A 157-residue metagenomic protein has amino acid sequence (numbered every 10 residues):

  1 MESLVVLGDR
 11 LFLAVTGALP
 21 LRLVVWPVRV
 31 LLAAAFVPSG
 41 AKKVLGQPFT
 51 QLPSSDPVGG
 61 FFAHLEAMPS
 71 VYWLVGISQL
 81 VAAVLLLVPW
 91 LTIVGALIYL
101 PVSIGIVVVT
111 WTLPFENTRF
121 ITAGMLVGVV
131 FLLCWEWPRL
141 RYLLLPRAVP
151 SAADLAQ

Functional and structural regions predicted by a protein language model:
M1-Q47, W73, V88-Q157: Extended, low-polarity transmembrane helix blocks
A35-I77: Solvent-exposed, well-ordered loop and adjacent helix/strand elements within mature globular domains that form
L80-L87: Generic transmembrane alpha-helix motif of multi-pass integral membrane proteins
